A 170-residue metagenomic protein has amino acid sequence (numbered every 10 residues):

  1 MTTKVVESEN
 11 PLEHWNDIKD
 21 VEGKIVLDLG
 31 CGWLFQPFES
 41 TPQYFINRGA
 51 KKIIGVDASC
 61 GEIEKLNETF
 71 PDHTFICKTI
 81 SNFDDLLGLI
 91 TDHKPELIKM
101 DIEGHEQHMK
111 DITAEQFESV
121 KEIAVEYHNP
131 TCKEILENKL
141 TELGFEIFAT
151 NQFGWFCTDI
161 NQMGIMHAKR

Functional and structural regions predicted by a protein language model:
M1-V6: Class I SAM-dependent transferase core
E7-S81: SAM cofactor-binding core of SAM-dependent methyltransferases, primarily the Rossmann-like beta-alpha-beta module
P11-L12, E39, F83-D84, Q107-K110 (+1 more regions): Structural motif corresponding to alpha-helix initiation and N-cap regions
W15-K19, D84-D92, D111-E115: Short amphipathic alpha-helix with an adjacent loop that forms part of the alpha/beta core around
V21-V26, A50, D92-P95, F117-V120: A general structural motif
Y44, H73, H93-R170: Conserved acidic-Pro-Pro-aromatic motif
E64, E68, G88-T91, N138-E142: Replace "anionic and nucleotidyl ligands
K78-D85, I102: Conserved SAM/SAH-binding loop
